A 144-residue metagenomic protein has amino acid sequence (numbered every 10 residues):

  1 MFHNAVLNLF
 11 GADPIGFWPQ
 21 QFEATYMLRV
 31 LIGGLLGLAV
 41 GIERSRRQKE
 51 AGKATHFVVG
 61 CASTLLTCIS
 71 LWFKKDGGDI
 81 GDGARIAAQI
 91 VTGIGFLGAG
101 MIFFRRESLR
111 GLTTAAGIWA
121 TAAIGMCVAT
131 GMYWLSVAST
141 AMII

Functional and structural regions predicted by a protein language model:
M1-I86: Alpha-helical transmembrane segments and their membrane-interface boundaries that form or gate the permeation pathway
P19, D79-V91, R106-T113, G117-W119: Interhelical loops and loop-helix junctions of multi-pass membrane transporters/channels
G37-K49, L97-R110: C-terminal ends of transmembrane helices
G37-V40, S63-T67, I94-M101, I143-I144: Alpha-helical transmembrane segments of multi-pass membrane proteins
V58-C68, T92, A116-A129: Small-residue-rich segments of transmembrane alpha-helices in multi-pass membrane proteins, especially helix faces
I69-F73, G98-I102, A123: Membrane-helix exit/interface motif
L71-W72, A87-L97: Ligand-binding beta-strand-loop-alpha-helix segment within the catalytic cores of soluble metabolic enzymes
R85-I86, G131-A141: Loop-to-transmembrane alpha-helix initiation sites
